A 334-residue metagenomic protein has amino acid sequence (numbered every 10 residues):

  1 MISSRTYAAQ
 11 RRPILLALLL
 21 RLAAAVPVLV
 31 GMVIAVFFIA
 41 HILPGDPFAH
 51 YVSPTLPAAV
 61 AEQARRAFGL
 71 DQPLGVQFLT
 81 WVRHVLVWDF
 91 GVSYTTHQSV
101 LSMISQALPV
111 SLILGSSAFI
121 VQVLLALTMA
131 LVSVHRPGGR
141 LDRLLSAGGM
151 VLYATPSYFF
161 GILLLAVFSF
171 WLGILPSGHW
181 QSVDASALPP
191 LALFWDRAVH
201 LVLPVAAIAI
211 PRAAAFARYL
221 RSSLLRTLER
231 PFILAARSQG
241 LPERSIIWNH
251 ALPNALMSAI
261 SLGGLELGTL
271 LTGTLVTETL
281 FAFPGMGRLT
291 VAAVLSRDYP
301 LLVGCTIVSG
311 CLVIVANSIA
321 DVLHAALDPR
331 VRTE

Functional and structural regions predicted by a protein language model:
M1-I14, D71-L127: An internal, D/E-rich "acidic patch" concept
I2-R5, R12, L22, V26 (+1 more regions): Selective transmembrane helix interface/packing segments
R11-L18, L29-M32, I104-L141, S157 (+2 more regions): Alpha-helical transmembrane segments of integral membrane proteins, especially multi-pass inner/plasma-membrane
I14, L18, L22, A64 (+10 more regions): Hydrophobic alpha-helical segments of integral membrane proteins, encompassing both true transmembrane helices
L20, P44, A49, S53 (+6 more regions): Phosphate-coordinating loops and pocket residues in cytosolic domains that bind phosphorylated ligands
V28-L79, L172-F194: Hydrophobic alpha-helical transmembrane segments of membrane transport/permease proteins and related membrane-embedded
A35-I42, Q72, R83-H84, G148-H179 (+3 more regions): Membrane-water interface segments at the C-terminal ends of transmembrane alpha-helices in multi-pass inner-membrane
I39-L43, Y51-T55, V85-L86, Y94 (+8 more regions): Hydrophobic aliphatic residues
